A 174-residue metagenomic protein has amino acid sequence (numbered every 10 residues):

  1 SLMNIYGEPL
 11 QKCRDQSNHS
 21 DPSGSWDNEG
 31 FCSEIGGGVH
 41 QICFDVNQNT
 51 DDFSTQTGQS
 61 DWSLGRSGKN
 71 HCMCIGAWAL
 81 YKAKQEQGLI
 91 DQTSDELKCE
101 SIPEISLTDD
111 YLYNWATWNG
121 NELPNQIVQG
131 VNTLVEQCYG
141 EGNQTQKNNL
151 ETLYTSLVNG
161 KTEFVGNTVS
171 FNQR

Functional and structural regions predicted by a protein language model:
S1-N47, V128, N143, K147-N149 (+2 more regions): Extended boundary segments
F44-Q59: Short, structured beta-strand/loop micro-motifs enriched in basic residues and often containing a Trp
Q59-G65: Short, surface-exposed secondary-structure edge patches
A79-D110: Short, compositionally biased
S101-Q173: Glycine- and charge-enriched low-complexity intrinsically disordered segments
